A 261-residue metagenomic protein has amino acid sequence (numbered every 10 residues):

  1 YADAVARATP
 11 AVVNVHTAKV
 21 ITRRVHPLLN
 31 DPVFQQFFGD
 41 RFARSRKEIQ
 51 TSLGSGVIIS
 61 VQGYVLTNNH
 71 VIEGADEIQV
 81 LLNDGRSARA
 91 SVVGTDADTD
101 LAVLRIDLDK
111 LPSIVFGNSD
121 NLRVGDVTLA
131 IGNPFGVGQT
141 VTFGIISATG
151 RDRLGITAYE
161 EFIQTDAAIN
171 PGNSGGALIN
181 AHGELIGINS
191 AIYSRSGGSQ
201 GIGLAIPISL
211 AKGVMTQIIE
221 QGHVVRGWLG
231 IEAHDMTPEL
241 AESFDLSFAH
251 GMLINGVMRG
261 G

Functional and structural regions predicted by a protein language model:
Y1-G260: Serine-dependent protease modules
